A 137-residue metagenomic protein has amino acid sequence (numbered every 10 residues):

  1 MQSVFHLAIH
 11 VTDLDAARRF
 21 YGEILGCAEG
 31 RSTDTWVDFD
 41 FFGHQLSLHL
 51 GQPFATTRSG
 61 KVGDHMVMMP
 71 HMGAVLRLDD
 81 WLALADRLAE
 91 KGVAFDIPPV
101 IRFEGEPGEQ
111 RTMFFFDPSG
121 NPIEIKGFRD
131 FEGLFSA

Functional and structural regions predicted by a protein language model:
M1-D15, H71-M72, L76, R129-A137: N-terminal beta-strand motif that seeds the catalytic metal site of vicinal oxygen chelate
M1-S3, H65-M69, E106-P107: Short glycine-enriched loop/turn motifs at secondary-structure junctions
F5, L25-G26, T33-T35, P70 (+1 more regions): Residue-level marker for the onset of beta-strands and adjacent loop->beta junctions in well-ordered domains
H10-P53: Core segments of cupin and vicinal oxygen chelate
A16-A17, D79-L84: Short, conserved charged micro-motifs
S47-L48, F54-R58, F131-L134: A short local loop/turn or secondary-structure capping micro-motif enriched for an aromatic residue
G60-V75: Helix-adjacent hinge/juxtasegments
A85-A137: Vicinal oxygen chelate
